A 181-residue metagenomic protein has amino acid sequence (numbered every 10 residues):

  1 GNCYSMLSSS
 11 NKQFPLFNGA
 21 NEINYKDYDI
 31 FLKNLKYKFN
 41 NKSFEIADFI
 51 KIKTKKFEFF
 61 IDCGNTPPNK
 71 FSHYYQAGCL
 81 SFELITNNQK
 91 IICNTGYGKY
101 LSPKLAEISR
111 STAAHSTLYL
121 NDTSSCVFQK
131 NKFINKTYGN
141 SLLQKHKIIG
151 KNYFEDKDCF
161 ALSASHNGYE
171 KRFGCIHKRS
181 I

Functional and structural regions predicted by a protein language model:
G1-C93, Y97, K147, N152-Y153 (+1 more regions): Carbohydrate-active enzyme catalytic cores, enriched for enzymes that act on polyanionic acidic polysaccharides
E45-A47, A77-C79, A113, C159 (+1 more regions): Short beta-strand-initiation
F49, E58, H115-T117, A161: A residue-level signal for beta-strand positions that form part of recognition/binding surfaces within mature
K51, S81-E83, T117, K178-I181: Short, surface-exposed charged micro-motifs
P68-F71, Y100-P103, K136-T137, K171-F173: A short local loop/turn or secondary-structure capping micro-motif enriched for an aromatic residue
G78-I148: Active-site rim segments in enzyme catalytic domains, especially the processed small/beta chain of N-terminal
S141-E155, R179-I181: Short amphipathic beta-strand and strand-loop transition segments with alternating hydrophobic
E155-I181: Acidic, contiguous internal or C-terminal segments within carbohydrate-active enzymes that form a structured patch used
